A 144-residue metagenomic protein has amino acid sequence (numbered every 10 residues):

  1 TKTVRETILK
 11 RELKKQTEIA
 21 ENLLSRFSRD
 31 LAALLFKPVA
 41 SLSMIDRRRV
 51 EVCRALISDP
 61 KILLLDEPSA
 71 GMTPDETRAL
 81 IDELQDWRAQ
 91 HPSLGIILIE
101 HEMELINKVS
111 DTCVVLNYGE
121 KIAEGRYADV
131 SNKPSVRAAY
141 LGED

Functional and structural regions predicted by a protein language model:
T1-D144: Glycine-rich phosphate-binding loops of nucleotide-dependent enzymes
